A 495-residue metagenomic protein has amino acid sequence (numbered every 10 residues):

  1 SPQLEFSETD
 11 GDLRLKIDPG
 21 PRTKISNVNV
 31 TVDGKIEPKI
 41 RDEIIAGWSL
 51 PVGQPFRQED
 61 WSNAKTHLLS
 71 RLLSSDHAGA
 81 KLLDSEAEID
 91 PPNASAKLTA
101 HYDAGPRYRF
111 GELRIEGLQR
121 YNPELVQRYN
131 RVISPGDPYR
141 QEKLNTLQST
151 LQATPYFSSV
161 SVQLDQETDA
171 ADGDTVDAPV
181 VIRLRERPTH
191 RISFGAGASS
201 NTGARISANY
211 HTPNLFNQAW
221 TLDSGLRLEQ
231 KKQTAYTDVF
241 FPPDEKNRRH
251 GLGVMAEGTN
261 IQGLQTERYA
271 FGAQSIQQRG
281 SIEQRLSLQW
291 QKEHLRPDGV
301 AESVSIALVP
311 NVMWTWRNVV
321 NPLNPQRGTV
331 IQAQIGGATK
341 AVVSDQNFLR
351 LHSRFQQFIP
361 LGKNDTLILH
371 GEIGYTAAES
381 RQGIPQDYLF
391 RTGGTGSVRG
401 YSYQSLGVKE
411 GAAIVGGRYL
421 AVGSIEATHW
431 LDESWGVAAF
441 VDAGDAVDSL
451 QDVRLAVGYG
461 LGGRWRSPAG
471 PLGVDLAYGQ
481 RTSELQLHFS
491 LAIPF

Functional and structural regions predicted by a protein language model:
S1-S200, N209, D223-F241, I373-G374: Periplasmic polypeptide-binding modules associated with outer-membrane biogenesis and secretion
K35-E43, R140-Q332, L349, L367 (+4 more regions): Gram-negative/organellar outer-membrane beta-barrel architecture
V132, A153, H294, V300-S303 (+3 more regions): C-terminal outer-membrane beta-barrel translocator/porin domains of Gram-negative envelope proteins and their
S134-P138, N214, D452: C-terminal soluble interaction/assembly domains
T428, D432-S434, A438, A446 (+3 more regions): Hydrophobic alpha-helical segments
G444-P471, R481, L487: C-terminal structured "cap/appendage" subdomains that terminate the fold
